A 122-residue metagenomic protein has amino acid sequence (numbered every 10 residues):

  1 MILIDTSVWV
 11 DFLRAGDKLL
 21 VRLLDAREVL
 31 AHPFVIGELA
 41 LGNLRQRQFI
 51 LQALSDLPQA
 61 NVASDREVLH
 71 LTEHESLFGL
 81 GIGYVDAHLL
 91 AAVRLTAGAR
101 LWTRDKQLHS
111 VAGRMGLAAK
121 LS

Functional and structural regions predicted by a protein language model:
M1-F34, A40-Q52, P58, A118: Short, well-structured N-terminal submotif of metal-dependent ribonuclease cores
F12, K18, Q59-S122: Active-site neighborhoods of divalent-metal-dependent phosphate/nucleic-acid chemistry enzymes
P33, G37, A87-L90: Non-catalytic, well-ordered alpha-helical scaffold segments
